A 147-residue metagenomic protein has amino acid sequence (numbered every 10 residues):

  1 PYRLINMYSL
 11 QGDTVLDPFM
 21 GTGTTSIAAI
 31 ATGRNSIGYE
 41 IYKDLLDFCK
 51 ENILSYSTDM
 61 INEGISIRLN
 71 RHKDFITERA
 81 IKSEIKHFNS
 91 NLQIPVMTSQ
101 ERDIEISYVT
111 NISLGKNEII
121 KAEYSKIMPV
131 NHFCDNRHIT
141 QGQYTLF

Functional and structural regions predicted by a protein language model:
P1-F147: S-adenosyl-L-methionine-dependent nucleic acid methyltransferase catalytic domains
